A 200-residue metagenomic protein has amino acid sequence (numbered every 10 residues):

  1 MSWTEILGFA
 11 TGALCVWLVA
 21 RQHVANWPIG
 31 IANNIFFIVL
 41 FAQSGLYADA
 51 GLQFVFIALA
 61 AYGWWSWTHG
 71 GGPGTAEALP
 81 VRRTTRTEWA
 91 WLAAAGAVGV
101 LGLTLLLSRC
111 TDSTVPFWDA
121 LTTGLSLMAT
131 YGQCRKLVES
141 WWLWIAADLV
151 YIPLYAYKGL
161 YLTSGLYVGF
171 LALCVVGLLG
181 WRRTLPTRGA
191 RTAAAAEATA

Functional and structural regions predicted by a protein language model:
M1-N26, V39, W67-G74, V81-A200: Polytopic alpha-helical membrane-helix bundles and their juxtamembrane interface segments in multi-pass membrane
I31-V81: Hydrophobic/aromatic-rich structural module bridging two neighboring secondary-structure elements via a short loop
